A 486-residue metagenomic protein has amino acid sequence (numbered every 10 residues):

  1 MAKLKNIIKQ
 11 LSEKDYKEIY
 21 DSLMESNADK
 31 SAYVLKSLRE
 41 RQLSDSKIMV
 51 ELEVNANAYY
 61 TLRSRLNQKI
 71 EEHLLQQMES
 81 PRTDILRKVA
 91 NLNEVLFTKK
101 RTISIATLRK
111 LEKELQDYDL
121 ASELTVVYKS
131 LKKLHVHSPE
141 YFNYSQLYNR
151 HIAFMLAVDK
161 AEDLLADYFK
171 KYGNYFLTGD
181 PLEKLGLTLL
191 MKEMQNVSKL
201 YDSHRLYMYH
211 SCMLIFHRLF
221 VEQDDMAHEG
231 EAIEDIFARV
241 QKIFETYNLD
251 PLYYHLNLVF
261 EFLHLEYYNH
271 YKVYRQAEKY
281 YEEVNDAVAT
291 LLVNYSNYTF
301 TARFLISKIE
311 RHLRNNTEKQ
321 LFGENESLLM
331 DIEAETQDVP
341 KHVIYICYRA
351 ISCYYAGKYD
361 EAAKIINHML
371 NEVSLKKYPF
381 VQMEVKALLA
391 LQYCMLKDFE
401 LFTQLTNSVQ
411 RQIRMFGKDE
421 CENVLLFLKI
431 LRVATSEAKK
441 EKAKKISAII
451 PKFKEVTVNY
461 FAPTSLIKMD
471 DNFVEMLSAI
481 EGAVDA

Functional and structural regions predicted by a protein language model:
M1-L206, E420, L426-K429, T435-A486: Flexible inter-repeat linkers and adjacent short helices within tandem amphipathic alpha-helical repeat scaffolds
T61-R65, T98-R109, P139-N149, T178-Q195 (+4 more regions): Helix-turn-helix repeat elements of alpha-solenoid scaffolds
T83-L86, A90-E94, E123-V126, S130 (+7 more regions): "A position-specific structural signal for the A-helix of alpha-solenoid helical repeats
F97, K132-P139, I215-D224, L292 (+3 more regions): Short coil/turn linking the two alpha-helices of tandem helical-hairpin repeats
R109-Q116, N149-L156, L190-K199, E234-L249 (+6 more regions): Amphipathic alpha-helical segments of tetratricopeptide repeats
D119-L124, K160-D167, Y201-Y209, Y247-V259 (+5 more regions): Alpha-solenoid helical repeat architecture
R205-E324, M330-E335: Long, internal scaffold/assembly segments composed of regular secondary structure
V343, R349-L425: C-terminal structural cap/anchor segments
